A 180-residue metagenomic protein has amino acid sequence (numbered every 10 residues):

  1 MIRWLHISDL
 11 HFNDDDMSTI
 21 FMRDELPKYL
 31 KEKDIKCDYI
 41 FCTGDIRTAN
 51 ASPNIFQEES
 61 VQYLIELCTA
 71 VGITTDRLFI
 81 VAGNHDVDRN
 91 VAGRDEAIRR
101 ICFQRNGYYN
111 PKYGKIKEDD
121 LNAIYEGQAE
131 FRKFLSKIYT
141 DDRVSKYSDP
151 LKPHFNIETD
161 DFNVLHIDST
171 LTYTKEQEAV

Functional and structural regions predicted by a protein language model:
M1-E59, Y63-L78, D88-R89: N-terminal active-site segment of His-dependent metallophosphoesterases
V61-A179: Extended active-site neighborhood of metal-dependent phosphoesterases/phosphodiesterases
